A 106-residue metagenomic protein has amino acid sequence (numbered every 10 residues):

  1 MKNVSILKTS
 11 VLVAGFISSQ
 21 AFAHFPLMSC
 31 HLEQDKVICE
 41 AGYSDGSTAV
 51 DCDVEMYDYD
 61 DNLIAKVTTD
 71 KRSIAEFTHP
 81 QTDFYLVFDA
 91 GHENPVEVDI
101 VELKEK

Functional and structural regions predicted by a protein language model:
M1-S10: Bacterial N-terminal signal peptides that target proteins for export
S18-Q20: N-terminal signal peptide c-region/cleavage motif recognized by signal peptidases
F22-I38, D60, D99-E105: Beta-strand-rich domain onsets/edges
A41-D45: Short solvent-exposed capping/turn motifs at the termini of beta-strands
V50-C52, F84: Short beta-strand/loop motifs in extracellular/secreted proteins, especially within beta-sandwich accessory domains
D53-K66: Short amphipathic beta-strand segments in non-cytosolic proteins
T69-F77: Glycine-centered loop-to-beta-strand initiation motif
D83-N94: Short, aromatic- and glycine-rich surface loops/edge beta-strands on solvent-exposed regions
